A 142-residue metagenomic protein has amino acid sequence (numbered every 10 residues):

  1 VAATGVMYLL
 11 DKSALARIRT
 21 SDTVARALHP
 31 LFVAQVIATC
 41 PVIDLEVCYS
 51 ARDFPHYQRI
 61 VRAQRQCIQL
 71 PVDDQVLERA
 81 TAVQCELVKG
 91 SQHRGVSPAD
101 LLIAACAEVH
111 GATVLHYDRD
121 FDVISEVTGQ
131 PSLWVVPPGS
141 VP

Functional and structural regions predicted by a protein language model:
V1-M7, A104, E108-P142: Acidic, PIN/NYN-like endoribonuclease modules and their adjacent C-terminal/linker elements
V1-T39, Y49-R62, V141-P142: Short, well-structured N-terminal submotif of metal-dependent ribonuclease cores
A2, C67-L115: Active-site neighborhoods of divalent-metal-dependent phosphate/nucleic-acid chemistry enzymes
D11-K12, I43, Y117: A secondary-structure boundary/capping signal
L15-A16, D44-V47, F121-D122: A generic structural signal for short hydrophobic patches within well-formed alpha-helices
V24-A25, D44, Y57-I60, L77-A80 (+2 more regions): A general structural signal for well-ordered alpha-helical segments in protein cores
V36, I68, P131-L133: Conserved beta-strand segments of alpha/beta enzyme cores
F54-Q58, V88, P131-V135: Short, hinge-like loop/turn segments at secondary-structure boundaries
